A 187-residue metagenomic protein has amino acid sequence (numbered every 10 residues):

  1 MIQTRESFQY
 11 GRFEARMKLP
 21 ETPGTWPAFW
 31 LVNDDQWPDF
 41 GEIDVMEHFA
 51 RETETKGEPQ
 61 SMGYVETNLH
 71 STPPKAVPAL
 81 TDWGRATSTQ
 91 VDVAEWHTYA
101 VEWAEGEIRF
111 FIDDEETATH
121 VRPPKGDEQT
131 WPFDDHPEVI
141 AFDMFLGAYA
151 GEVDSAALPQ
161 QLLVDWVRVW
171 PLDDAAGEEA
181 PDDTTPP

Functional and structural regions predicted by a protein language model:
M1-D182, P187: GH16 jelly-roll
